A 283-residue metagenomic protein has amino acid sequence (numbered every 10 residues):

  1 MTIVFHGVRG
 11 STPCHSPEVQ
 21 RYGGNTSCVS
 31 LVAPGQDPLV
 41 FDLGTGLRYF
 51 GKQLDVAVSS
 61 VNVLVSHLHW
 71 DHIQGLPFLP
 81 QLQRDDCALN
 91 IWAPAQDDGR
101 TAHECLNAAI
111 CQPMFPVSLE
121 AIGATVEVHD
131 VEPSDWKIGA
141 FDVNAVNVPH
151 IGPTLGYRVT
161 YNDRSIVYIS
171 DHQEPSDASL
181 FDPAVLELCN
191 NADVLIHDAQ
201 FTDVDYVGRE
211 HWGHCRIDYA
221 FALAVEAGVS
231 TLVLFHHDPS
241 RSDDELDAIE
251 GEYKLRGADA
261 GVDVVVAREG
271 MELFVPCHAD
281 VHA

Functional and structural regions predicted by a protein language model:
M1-V167, L186, L246-H282: Binuclear metal-dependent hydrolase catalytic cores
G10-T12, L31, L54, I138 (+6 more regions): Generic alpha-helix detector with strongest preference for long hydrophobic helices that associate with membranes
F41, S66, I169-S170, H197-A199 (+1 more regions): Active-site flanking residues adjacent to catalytic metal/cofactor-binding acidic residues
S176-R268: Cap/insert and terminal regions of metallo-dependent hydrolase folds
